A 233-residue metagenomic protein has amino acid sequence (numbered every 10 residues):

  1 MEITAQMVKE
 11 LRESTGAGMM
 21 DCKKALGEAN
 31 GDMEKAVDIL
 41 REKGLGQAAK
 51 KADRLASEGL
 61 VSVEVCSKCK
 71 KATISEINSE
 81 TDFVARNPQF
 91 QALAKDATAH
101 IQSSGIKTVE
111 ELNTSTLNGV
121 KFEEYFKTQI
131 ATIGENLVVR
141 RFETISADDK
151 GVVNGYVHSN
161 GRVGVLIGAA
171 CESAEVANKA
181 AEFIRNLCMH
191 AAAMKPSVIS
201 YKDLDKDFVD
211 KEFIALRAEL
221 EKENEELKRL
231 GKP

Functional and structural regions predicted by a protein language model:
E2-P233: N-terminal assembly/interaction segments in proteins that build large macromolecular machines
